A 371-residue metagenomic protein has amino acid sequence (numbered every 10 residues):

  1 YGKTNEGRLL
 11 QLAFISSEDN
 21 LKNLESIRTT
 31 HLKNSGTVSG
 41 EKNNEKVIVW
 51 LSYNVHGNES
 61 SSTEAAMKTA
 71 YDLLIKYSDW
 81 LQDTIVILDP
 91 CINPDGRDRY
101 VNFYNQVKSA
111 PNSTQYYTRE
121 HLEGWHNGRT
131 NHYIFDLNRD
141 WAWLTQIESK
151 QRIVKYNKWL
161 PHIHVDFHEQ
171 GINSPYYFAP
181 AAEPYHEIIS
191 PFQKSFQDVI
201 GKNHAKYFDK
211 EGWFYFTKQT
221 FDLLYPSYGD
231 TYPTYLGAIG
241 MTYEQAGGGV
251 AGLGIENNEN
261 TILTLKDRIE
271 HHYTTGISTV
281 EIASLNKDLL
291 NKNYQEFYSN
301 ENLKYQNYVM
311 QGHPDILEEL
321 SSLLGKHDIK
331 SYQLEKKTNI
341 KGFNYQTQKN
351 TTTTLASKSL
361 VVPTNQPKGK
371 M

Functional and structural regions predicted by a protein language model:
Y1-I85, R139, T145-I147, Q151 (+6 more regions): Intrinsic-disorder/low-complexity accessory segments
S52-Y53, D89-C91, H164-F167: Active-site neighborhood of phospho(di)ester-bond hydrolases with catalytic His/Asp-centered motifs
H56-N58, I92-N93, H168-Q170, A246: Catalytic metal-binding/acid-base residues of hydrolase active sites
V86-Y100: Short, conserved secondary-structure transition motifs
D98-Q115: Aromatic- and acidic-residue-enriched segments that line the glycan-binding/catalytic groove of carbohydrate-active
Y117-F135: Aromatic- and acidic-residue-enriched carbohydrate-binding clefts of CAZyme catalytic domains
Y156-Q170: Proline-aspartate-enriched helix->loop->beta-strand connector
P175: Aromatic- and glycine-enriched pocket-lining scaffold segments that form the walls of small-molecule binding clefts
